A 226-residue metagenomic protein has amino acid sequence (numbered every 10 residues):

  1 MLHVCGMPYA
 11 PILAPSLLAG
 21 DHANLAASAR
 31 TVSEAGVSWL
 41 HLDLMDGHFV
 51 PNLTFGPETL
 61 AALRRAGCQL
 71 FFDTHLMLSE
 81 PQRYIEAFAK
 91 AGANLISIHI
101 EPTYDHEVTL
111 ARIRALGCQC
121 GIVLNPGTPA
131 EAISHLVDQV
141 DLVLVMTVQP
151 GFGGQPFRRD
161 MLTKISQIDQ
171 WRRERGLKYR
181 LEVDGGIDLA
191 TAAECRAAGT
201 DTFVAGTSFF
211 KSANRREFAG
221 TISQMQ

Functional and structural regions predicted by a protein language model:
L2-A19, A26-A27: N-terminal amphipathic alpha-helix/helix-capping segment at the start of soluble metabolic enzymes
P11-S16, L40-L42, L63, F72-L76 (+5 more regions): Hydrophobic faces of well-ordered beta-strands that scaffold small-molecule active sites in alpha/beta enzyme cores
S16-G20, M45-G47, M77-P81, E101-T103 (+4 more regions): Active-site beta-loop-alpha junctions enriched in small/polar residues
N24, Q69, E80-A87, A93-R180: Conserved anion-binding
L25, V32, D43, F88 (+5 more regions): Conserved, mostly hydrophobic/aromatic
E34-W39, A93, V140, T200: A structural motif
L40-T59, V148-P156, S212-A213: Glycine-rich, proline-tolerant flexible connector loops at the mouths of alpha/beta enzymes
R196, F210-Q226: C-terminal helical cap(s) of enzyme catalytic domains, especially alpha/beta-barrels
